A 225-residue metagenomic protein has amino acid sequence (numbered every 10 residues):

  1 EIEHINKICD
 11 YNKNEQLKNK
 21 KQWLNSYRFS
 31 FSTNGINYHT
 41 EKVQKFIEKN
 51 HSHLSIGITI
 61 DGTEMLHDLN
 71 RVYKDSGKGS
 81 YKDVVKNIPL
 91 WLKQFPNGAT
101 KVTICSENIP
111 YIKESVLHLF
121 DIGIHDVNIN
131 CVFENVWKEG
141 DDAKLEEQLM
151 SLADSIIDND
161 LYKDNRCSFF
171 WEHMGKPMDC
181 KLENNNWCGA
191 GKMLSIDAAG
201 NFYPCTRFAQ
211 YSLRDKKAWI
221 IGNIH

Functional and structural regions predicted by a protein language model:
E1-E134: Radical SAM/AdoMet-radical enzyme domain recognition
I122-D160: Acidic, glycine-rich loop-and-beta core segments that form the ion-binding/anion-interacting portion of active sites
E147-P177, R207-H225: C-terminal accessory region of radical SAM enzymes
G175-N186: Short, basic/aromatic recognition patches
W187-G191: Short, small/polar residue-rich loop motifs at catalytic or cofactor-binding pockets
D197: Short, acidic, Ser/Thr-enriched surface-loop or helix-capping motifs
